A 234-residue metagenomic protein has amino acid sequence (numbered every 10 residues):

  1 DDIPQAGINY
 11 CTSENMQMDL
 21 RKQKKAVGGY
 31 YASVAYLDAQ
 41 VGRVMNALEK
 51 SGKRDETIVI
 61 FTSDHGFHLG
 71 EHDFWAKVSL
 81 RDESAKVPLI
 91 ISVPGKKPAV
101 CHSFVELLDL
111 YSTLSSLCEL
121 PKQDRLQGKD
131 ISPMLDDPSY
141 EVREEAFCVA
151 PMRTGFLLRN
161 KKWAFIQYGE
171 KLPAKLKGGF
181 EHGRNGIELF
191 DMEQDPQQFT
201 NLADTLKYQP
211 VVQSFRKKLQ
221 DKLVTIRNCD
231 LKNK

Functional and structural regions predicted by a protein language model:
D1-F104, L117-R125, A174, F180-R184 (+1 more regions): Active-site-proximal cap/lid insertion segments
Y31-V34, D38-M45, E49, Y111-S115 (+7 more regions): Non-transmembrane alpha-helical segments in soluble domains of secreted/periplasmic/extracellular proteins
H65-E71, S92, K97, E106-Y111 (+4 more regions): C-terminal cap/loop subdomain of S1 sulfatases and analogous C-terminal strand-loop tails that border
H102, Q167, N201-A203: Short amphipathic beta-strand/extended segments with alternating polar/hydrophobic composition
D195: Intrinsically disordered, low-complexity polar regions and short flexible loop motifs
V211-F215: Short amphipathic alpha-helical coupling segments at ligand-binding clamshell hinges and other catalytic/signaling
